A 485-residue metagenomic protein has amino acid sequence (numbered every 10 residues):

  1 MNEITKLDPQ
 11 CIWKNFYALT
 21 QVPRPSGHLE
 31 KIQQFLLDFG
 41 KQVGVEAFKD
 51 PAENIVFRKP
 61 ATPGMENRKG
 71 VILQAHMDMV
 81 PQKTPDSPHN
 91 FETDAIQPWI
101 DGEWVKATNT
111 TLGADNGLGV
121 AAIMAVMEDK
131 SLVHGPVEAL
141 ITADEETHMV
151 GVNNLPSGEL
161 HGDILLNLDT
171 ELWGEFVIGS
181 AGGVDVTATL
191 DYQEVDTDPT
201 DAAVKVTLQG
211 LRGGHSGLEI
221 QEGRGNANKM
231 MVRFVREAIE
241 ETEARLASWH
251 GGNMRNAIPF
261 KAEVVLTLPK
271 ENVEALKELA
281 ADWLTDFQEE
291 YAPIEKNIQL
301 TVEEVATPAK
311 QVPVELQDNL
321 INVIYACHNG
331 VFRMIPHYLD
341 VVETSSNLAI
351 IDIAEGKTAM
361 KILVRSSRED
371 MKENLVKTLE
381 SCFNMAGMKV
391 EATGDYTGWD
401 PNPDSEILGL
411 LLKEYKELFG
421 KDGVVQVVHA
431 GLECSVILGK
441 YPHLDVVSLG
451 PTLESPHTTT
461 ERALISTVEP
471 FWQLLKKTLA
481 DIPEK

Functional and structural regions predicted by a protein language model:
E3-E103: Acidic/His- and Gly-rich active-site-bordering loop/insert found across diverse amide/peptide-bond hydrolases
P9-I12, P336, E343-T358, D422-K477: Zn-dependent metallopeptidase/amidohydrolase metal-coordination segment
M65-P136, L140-D163, T189, T200-A203 (+3 more regions): Active-site metal-coordination/substrate-binding segment of hydrolases, especially metallo-dependent peptidases
M77-M79, T111, L140-H148, T170-W173 (+3 more regions): Acidic, glycine-rich active-site loops and adjacent beta-strand->loop/helix elements that engage anionic groups
E103-K106, E146-T147, N153-R365: Midchain, well-structured core segments that form catalytic/ion-binding scaffolds
G158, R224-E241, K270-V273, D318-Y325 (+4 more regions): His/Asp/Glu-rich mid-to-C-terminal helical/loop segments that flank catalytic regions of hydrolases
E219, N226, R233-W249, P401-L444: Active-site-adjacent substrate-binding region of metalloamidase/peptidase-like peptide-processing proteins
V341-A430: Substrate-recognition/cap regions that form aromatic- and gly/pro-loop-enriched pockets for small-molecule ligands
